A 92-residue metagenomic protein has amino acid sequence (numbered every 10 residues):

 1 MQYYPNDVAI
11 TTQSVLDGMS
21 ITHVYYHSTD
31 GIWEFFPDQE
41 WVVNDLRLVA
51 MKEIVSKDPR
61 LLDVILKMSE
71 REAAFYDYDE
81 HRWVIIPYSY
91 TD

Functional and structural regions predicted by a protein language model:
M1-T12: Negatively charged, low-complexity tracts enriched in Asp/Glu with abundant Ser/Thr
T11-S14, H27-S69: Acidic, aromatic-enriched beta-alpha/helix-loop junctions
G18-M19: Glycine-centered positions within short beta-strands or beta-hairpins
T22-H23, F35, V84-I85: A sequence-level detector of short linear motifs
T22-H27, A74-Y76: Broad, structure-driven detector of short, well-ordered beta-strand segments within folded domains
D58-D92: Short, compact, well-ordered microdomains
